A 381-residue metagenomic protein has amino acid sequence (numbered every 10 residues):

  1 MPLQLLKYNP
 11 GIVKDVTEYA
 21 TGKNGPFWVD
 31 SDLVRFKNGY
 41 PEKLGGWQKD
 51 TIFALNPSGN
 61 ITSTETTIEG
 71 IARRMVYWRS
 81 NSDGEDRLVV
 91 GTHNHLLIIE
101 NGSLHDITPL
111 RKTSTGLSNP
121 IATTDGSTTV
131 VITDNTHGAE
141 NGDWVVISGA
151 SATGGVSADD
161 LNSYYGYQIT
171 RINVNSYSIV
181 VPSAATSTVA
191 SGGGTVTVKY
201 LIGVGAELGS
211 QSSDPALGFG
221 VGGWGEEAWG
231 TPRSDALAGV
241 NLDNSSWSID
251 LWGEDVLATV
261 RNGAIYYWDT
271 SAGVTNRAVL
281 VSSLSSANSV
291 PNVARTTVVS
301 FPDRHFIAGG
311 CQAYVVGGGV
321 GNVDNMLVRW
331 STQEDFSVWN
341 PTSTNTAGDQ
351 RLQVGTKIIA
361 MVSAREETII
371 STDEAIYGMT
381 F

Functional and structural regions predicted by a protein language model:
M1, I107-S245, A272-L280, L284-S289: Small/polar beta-strand repeat architecture
M1-T113, V204-A236, Y267, V290-G378: N-terminal beta-propeller domains
D32, H95, N241-S245, A258-V260: Surface-exposed, low-hydrophobicity beta-strand/loop segments enriched in small/polar/acidic residues
I71-R79, E85-T92, G142-S148, N162-T170 (+1 more regions): Short hydrophobic/aromatic-rich beta-strand motifs
H93-N94, N101, D125-S127, I172-S176 (+5 more regions): Residue-level signal for tight coil/turn positions that link beta-strands
H105, R111, G193, S248 (+2 more regions): Short, intrinsically disordered, charge-balanced linker/junction segments flanking boundaries in proteins
D106, V174, G253-R277: Hydrophobic or amphipathic alpha-helical targeting/insertion segments
L251-W252, R261, A272-G273, S285-H305: Active-site-adjacent structural elements in enzyme catalytic domains
